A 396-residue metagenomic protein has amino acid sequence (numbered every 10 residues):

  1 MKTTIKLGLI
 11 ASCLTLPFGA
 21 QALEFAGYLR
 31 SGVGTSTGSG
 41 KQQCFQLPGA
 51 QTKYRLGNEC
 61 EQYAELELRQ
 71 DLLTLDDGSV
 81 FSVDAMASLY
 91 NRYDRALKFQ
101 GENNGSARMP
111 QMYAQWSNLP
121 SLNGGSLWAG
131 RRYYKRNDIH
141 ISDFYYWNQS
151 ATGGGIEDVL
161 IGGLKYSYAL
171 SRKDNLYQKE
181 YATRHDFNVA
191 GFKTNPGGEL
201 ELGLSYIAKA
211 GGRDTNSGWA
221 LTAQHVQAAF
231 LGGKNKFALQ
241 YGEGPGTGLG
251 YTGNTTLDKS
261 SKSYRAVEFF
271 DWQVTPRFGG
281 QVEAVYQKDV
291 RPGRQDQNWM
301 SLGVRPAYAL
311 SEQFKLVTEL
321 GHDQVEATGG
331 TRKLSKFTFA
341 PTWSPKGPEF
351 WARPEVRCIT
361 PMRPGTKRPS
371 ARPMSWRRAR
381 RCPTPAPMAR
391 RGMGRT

Functional and structural regions predicted by a protein language model:
K2-T3, L7-N123, D271, R305-Y308 (+3 more regions): Beta-barrel outer-membrane channel/assembly domains of diderm bacteria
G19-A26, R69-V83, L119-S126, L160-S167 (+6 more regions): Short loop/turn motifs that connect adjacent beta-strands in outer-membrane beta-barrel proteins
S31-T37, L72, A87-Y93, R131-K135 (+8 more regions): Transmembrane beta-strands of outer-membrane beta-barrel pores
G32-L56, A96-P110, S121-G211, R378-M388 (+1 more regions): Surface-exposed coil loops of outer-membrane beta-barrel proteins
K41-G49, L176-E180, G212-D214, G244-K259 (+3 more regions): Solvent-exposed loop segments that connect transmembrane elements
E59-E67, R108-Q111, Q149-G153, A182-D186 (+5 more regions): Transmembrane beta-barrel architecture of outer-membrane proteins
F187, F192-A327, K333-F337, W343: Detector for outer-membrane/organellar transmembrane beta-barrel domains, recognizing the amphipathic beta-strand
R332-W343, E355-R363: A contiguous, mid-protein "functional segment" used to position or interact with cofactors/ions or partner subunits
